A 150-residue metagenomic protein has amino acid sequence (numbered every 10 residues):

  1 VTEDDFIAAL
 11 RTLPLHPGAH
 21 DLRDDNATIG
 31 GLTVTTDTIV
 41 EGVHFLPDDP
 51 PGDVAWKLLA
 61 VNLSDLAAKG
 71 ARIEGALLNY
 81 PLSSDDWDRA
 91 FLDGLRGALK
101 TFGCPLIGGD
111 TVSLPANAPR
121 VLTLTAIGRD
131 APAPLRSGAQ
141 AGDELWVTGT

Functional and structural regions predicted by a protein language model:
V1-P50, L78, A98-L99, G103-I107 (+1 more regions): Extreme N-terminal cap/leader segments of soluble proteins
D5-T12, V61, D65, G94 (+2 more regions): Alpha-helical scaffold segments in soluble metabolic enzymes
H16-P17, T33, V61, L66 (+4 more regions): Short, flexible coil/linker segments at or flanking structured domains
G18-H20, L46-V61, D85-G94: Glycine-rich anion/phosphate-binding loops
A27-I29, G70, W146: Well-ordered beta-strand positions
I39, R72-T150: Glycine-rich anion-binding loops of enzyme active sites
L58-K69, L99: A short, N-terminal amphipathic alpha-helix
